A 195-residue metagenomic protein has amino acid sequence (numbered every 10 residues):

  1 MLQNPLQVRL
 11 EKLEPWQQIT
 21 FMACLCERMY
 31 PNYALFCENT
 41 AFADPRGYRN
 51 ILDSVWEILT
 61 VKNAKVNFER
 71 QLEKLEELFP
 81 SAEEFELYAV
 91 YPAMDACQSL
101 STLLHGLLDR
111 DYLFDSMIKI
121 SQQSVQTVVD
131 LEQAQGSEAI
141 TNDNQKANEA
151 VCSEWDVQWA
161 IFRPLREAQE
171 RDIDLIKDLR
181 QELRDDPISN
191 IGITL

Functional and structural regions predicted by a protein language model:
L2-N4, K12-C152: Structured binding/interaction patches within domain cores
S116-L195: Glycine-rich, aromatic-bearing surface loops/beta-hairpins
